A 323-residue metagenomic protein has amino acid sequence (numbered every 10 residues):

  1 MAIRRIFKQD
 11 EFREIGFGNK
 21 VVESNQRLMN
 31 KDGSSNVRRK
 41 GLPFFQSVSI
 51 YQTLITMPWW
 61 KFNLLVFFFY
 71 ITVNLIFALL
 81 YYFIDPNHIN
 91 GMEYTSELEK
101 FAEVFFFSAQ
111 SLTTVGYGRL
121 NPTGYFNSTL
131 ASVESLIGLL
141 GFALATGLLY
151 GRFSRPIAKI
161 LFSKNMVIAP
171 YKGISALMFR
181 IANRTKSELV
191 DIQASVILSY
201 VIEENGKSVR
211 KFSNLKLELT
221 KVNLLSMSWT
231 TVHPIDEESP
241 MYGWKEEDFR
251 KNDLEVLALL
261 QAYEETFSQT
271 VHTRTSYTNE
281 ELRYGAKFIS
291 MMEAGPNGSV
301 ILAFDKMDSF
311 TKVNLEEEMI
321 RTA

Functional and structural regions predicted by a protein language model:
M1-V37: Short, non-transmembrane cytosolic segments of multipass membrane proteins
V22, K40-N63: Cytosolic juxtamembrane amphipathic/interface segments immediately preceding and feeding into a transmembrane helix
T72-V104: Outer-pore turret/helix-boundary of cation channels
E93-K159: Pore domain of cation channels
L144-S213: Canonical alpha-helical transmembrane segment with a positive-inside/aromatic-interface signature
R210-R250, Y263-Q269: Extended, solvent-exposed segments with strong compositional bias
N252-A262: Short, aromatic- and glycine-rich surface loops/edge beta-strands on solvent-exposed regions
T266-A323: Acidic, serine/threonine- and proline-rich intrinsically disordered appendage/tail regions
